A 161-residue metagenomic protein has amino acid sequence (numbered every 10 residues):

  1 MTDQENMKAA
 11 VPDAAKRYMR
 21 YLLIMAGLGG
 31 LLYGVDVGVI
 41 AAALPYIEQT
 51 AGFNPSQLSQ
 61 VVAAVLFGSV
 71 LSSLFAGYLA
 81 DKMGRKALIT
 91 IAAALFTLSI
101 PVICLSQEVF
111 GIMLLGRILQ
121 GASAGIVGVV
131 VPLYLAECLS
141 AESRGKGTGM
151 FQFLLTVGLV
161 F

Functional and structural regions predicted by a protein language model:
T2-F161: Transmembrane-helix signature of 12-pass secondary carriers
